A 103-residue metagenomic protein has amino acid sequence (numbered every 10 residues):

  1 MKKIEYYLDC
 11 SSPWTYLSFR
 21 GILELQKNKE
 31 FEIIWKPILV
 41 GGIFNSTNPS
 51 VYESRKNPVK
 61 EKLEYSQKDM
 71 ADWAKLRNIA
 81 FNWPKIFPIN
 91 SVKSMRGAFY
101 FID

Functional and structural regions predicted by a protein language model:
M1-E24: Local sequence-structure signature of Cys/Sec-based thiol-disulfide redox active-site neighborhoods
R20-D103: Structural alpha/beta surface segment adjacent to cysteine/selenocysteine redox centers across thiol/disulfide enzymes
